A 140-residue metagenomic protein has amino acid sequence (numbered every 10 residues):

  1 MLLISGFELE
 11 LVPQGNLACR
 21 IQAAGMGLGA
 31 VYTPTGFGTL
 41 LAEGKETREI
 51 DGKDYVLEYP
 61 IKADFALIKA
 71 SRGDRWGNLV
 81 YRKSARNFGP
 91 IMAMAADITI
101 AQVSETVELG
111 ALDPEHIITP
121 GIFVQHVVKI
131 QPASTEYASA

Functional and structural regions predicted by a protein language model:
M1-A140: Conserved alpha/beta enzyme-core scaffold
